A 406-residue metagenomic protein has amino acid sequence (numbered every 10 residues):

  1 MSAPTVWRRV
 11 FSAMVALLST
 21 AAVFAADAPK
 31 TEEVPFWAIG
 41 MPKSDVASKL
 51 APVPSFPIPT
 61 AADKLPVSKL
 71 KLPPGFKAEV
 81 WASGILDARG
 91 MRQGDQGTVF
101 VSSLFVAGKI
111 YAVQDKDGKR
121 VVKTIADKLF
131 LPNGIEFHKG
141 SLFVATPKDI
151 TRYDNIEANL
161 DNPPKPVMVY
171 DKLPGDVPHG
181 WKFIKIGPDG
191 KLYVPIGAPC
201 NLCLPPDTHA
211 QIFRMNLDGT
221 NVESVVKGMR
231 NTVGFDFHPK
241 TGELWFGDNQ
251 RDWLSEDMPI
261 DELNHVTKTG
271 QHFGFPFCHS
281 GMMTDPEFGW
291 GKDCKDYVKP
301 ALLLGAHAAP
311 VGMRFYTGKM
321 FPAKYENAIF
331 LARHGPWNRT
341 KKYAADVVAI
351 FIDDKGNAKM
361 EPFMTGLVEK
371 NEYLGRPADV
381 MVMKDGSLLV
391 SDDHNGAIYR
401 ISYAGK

Functional and structural regions predicted by a protein language model:
A28-P73, W181, A198-N201, M215-T220 (+5 more regions): Beta-propeller domain segments
V80-I85, T124-K128, V169-D176, S224-G228 (+2 more regions): Surface loop/turn motifs at the tips and blade-to-blade linkers of beta-strand repeat domains
G84-D87, V106, V121, K128-L131 (+10 more regions): Beta-rich catalytic cores
T98-S102, S141-V144, K191-P195, E243-G247 (+3 more regions): Conserved beta-propeller blade signature
L104-F105, P147-D149, N155, G197-P199 (+4 more regions): Short loop/turn segments immediately following the C-termini of beta-strands
K109-A112, D149-T151, Q211-F213, E262 (+2 more regions): A short loop-to-beta-strand structural motif that recurs across blades of beta-propeller domains
V122, A126, L131, E136-H138 (+4 more regions): Asp-box/WD-like beta-propeller blade repeats and closely related beta-sheet repeat scaffolds
